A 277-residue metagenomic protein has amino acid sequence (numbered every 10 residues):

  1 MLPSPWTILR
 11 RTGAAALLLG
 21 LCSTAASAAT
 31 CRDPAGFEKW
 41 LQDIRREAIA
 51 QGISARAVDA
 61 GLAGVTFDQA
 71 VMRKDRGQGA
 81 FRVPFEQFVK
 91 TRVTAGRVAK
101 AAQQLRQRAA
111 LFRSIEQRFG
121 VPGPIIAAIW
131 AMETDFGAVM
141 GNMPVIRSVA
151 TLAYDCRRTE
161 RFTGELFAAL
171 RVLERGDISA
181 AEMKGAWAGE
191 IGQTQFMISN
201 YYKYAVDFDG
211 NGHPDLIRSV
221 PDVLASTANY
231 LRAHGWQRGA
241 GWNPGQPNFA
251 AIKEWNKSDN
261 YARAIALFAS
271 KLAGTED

Functional and structural regions predicted by a protein language model:
L2-A14: Bacterial N-terminal signal peptides that target proteins for export
T7-I8, Q42, L105: Short alpha-helical segments used as structural interaction elements across diverse proteins
R10-R11, R45, R108: Basic side chains
T12-T24: Bacterial N-terminal signal peptides
A25-A29: Boundary at the C-terminal end of the N-terminal hydrophobic targeting segment
R32-D33, D215: Pocket-edge positions in alpha/beta enzyme catalytic cores
D33-D59: Mature N-terminal segment immediately following signal peptide/propeptide cleavage in secreted/periplasmic
I53-D277: Catalytic glycan-binding domains that act on GlcNAc-containing polysaccharides
